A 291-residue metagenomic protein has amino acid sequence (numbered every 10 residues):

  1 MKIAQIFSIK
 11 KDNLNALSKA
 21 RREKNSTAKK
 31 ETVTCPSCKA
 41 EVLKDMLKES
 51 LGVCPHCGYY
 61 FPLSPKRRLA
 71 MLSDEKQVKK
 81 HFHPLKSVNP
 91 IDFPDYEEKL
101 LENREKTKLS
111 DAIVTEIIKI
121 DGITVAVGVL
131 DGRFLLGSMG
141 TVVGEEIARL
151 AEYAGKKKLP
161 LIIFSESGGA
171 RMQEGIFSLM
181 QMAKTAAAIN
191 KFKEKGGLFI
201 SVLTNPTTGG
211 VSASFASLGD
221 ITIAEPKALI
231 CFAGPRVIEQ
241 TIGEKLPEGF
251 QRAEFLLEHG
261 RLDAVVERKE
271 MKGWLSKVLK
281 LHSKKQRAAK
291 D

Functional and structural regions predicted by a protein language model:
M1-L109, I117-I120, V278-D291: Intrinsically disordered, low-complexity segments enriched in small/flexible residues
T34, I113, V129, I162-F164 (+2 more regions): Structural motif
T34, V53, P65-R68, V143-E146 (+5 more regions): General structural feature for long, well-ordered alpha-helical segments within catalytic domains of soluble enzymes
P36-K39, G132-F134, G168: Short hinge/gating elements
R104-S110, I117-V125, L130-R133, M139: Active-site-facing substrate-recognition patch
T107-A112, G137-E152: Glycine-rich anion/phosphate-binding loops
I118-L130, E146-A170: A structural preference for short, pocket-lining loop segments at secondary-structure junctions
S165-Q286: Conserved catalytic cores of soluble enzyme domains, especially glycine-rich substrate-binding beta-alpha loops
